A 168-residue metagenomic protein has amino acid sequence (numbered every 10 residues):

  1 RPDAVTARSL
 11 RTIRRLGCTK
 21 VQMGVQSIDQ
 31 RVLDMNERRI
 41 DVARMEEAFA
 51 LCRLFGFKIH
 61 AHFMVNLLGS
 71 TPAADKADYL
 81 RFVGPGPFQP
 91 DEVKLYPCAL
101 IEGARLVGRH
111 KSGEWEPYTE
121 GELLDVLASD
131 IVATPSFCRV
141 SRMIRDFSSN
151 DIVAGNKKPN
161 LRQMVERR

Functional and structural regions predicted by a protein language model:
R1-H60, M64-G121, D125: Conserved non-cysteine loop/helix-boundary elements of the Radical SAM core domain that shape
E114-R168: C-terminal accessory regions of radical SAM enzymes
